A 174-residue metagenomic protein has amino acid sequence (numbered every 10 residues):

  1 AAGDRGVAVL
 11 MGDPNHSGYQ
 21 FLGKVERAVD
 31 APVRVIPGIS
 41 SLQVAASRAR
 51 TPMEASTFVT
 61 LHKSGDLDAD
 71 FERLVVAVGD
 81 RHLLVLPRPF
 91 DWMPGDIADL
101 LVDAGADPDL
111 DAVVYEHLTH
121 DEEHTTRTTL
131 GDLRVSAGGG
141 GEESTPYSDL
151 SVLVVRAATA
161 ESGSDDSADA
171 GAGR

Functional and structural regions predicted by a protein language model:
A1-A2: N-terminal glycine-/serine-/threonine-rich phosphate-binding loop
R5-G6, D80-R174: A contiguous loop/helix-start segment that scaffolds small-molecule binding in enzyme catalytic cores
G12, H16-R81, S144: Class I SAM-dependent methyltransferase SAM-binding "motif I" and its flanking Rossmann-like core
